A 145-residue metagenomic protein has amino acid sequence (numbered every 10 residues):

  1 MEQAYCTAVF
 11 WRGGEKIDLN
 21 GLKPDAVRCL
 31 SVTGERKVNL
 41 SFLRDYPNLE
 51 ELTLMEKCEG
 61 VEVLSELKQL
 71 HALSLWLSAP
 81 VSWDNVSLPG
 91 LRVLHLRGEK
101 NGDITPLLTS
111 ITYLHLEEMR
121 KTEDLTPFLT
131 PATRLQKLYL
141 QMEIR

Functional and structural regions predicted by a protein language model:
E2-D18, A26-F42, N48-E62, Q69-I104 (+2 more regions): Concave beta-strand-loop units of leucine-rich repeat
